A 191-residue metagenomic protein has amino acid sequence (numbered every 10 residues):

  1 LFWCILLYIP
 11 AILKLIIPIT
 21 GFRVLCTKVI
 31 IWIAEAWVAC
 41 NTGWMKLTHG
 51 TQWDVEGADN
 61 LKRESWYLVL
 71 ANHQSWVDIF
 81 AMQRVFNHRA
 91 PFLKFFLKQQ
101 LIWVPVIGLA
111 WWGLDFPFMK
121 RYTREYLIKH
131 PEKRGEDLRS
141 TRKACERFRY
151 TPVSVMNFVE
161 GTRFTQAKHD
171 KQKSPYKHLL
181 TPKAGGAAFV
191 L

Functional and structural regions predicted by a protein language model:
L1-Y67, H73, A81: Membrane-anchoring hydrophobic helices of lipid-metabolizing enzymes
W44-L191: Soluble catalytic domains of membrane acyltransferases
